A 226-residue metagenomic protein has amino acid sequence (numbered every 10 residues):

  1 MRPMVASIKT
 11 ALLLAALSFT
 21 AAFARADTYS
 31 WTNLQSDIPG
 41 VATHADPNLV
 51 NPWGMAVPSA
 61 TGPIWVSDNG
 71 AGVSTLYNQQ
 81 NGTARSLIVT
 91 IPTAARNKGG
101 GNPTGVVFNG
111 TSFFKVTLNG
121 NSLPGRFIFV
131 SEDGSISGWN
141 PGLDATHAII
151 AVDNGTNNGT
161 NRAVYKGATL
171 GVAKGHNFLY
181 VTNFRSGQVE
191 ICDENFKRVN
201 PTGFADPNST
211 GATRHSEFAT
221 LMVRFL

Functional and structural regions predicted by a protein language model:
M1-S7: N-terminal secretory signal peptides that target proteins for export/translocation
K9-A21: Bacterial N-terminal signal peptides
F23-L226: Sequence/structural signature of beta-propeller domains
